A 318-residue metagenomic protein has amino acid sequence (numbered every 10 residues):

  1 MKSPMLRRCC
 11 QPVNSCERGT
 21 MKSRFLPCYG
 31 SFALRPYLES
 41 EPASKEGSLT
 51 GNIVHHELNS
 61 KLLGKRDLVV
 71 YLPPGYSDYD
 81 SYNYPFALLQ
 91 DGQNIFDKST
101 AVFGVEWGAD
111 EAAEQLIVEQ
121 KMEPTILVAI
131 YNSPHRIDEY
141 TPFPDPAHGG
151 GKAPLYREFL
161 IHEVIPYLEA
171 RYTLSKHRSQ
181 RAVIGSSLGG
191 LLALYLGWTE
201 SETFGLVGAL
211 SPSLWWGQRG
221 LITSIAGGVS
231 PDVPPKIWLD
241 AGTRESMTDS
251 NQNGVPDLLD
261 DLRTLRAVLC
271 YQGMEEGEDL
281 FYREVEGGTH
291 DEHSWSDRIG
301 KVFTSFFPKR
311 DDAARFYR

Functional and structural regions predicted by a protein language model:
C9-C10, C16, C28: Cysteine-centered motifs
K22-R318: Non-catalytic cap/lid and distal C-terminal segments of serine-dependent acyl enzymes
